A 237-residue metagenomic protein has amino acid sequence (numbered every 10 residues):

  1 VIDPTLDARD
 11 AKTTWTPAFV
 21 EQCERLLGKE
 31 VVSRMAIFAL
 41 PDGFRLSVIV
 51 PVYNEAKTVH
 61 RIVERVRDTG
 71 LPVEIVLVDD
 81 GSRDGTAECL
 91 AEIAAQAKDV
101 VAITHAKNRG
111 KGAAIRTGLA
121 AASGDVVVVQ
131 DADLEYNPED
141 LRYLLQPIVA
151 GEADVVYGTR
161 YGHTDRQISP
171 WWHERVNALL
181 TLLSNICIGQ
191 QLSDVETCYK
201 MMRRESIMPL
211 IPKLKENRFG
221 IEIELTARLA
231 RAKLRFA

Functional and structural regions predicted by a protein language model:
I2-R65, L71: N-proximal low-complexity "stem/linker" segments adjacent to membrane-targeting elements
E55-T58, S82, K111, N137: Donor nucleotide-sugar binding loop of glycosyltransferases
K57-R61, D84-I93: Acidic helix N-cap motif at the loop->helix transition within catalytic regions of sugar-transfer enzymes
V73-V76, A87-A121: Conserved donor nucleotide-binding strand/loop of the catalytic core
D79-E88, L134: A conserved acidic beta->alpha catalytic loop
H105-A121, V126, P138-F219: Acceptor/aglycone-binding surface of glycosyltransferases and processive sugar-polymer synthases
Q191, K215-N217, T226-A237: Catalytic donor-sugar/metal-binding loop of nucleotide-sugar-dependent glycosyltransferases
